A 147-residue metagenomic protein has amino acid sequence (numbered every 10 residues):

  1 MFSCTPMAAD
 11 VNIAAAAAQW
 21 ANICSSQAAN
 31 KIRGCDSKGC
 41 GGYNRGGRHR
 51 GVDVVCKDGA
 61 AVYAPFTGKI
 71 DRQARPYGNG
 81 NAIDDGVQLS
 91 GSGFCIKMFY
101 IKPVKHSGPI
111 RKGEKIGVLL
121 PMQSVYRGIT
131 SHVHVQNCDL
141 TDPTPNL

Functional and structural regions predicted by a protein language model:
F2-D85, S92, R111-K115, P121-V125: Surface-exposed, glycine-biased beta-strand/turn segments
H49, M98-Y100, H132-H134: Histidine-centered active-site/metal-ligand motif
C56-D58, K102, D139: Non-catalytic surface loops within mature trypsin-like serine protease
N81-H106: Active-site region of chymotrypsin-like
V87, V133-N137: Short polybasic amphipathic segments
H106-K112, N137: A detector of long soluble domains/segments in diverse envelope-associated and cytosolic proteins
R127-I129: Short, solvent-exposed loop/turn segments at conserved positions within beta-propeller repeat blades
Q136-L147: Short peripheral tails and domain-boundary helices/loops at the edges of structured domains
